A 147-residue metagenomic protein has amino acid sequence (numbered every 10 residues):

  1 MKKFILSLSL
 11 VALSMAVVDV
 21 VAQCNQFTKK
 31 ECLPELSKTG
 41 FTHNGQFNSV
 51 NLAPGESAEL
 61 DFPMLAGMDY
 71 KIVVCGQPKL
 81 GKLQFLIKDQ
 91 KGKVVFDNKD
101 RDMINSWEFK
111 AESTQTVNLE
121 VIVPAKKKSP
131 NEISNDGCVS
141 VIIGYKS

Functional and structural regions predicted by a protein language model:
M1-I5: Positively charged n-region of N-terminal signal peptides that target proteins for export
M15-A22: Sec/Tat signal peptide C-region and signal peptidase I cleavage site
A22-E59, S147: Non-catalytic extracellular/lumenal accessory regions of secreted precursors
Q23-E35, E120-S147: C-terminal edge strands of extracellular/lumenal beta-sandwich accessory domains
P54-G55, G67, T114: Solvent-exposed, conformationally flexible loop/turn segments
E59-Q77, N118-V121: Hydrophobic beta-strand segments within beta-rich accessory/binding domains
L60-D61, I104-A111: Exposed aromatic-hydrophobic patches
K79-V94: Short, surface-exposed beta-strand/strand-loop-strand elements in extracellular ectodomains
